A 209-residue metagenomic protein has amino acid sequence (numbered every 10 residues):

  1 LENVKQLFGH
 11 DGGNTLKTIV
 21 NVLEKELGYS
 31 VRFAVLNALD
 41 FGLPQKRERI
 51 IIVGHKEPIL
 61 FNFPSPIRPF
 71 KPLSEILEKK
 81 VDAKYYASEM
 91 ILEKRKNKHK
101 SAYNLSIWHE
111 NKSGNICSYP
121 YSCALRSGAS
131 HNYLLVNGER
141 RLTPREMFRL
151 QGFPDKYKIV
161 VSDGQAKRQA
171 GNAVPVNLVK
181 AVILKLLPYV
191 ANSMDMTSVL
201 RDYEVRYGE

Functional and structural regions predicted by a protein language model:
L1-S30: A mobile, often basic/glycine-rich helix-loop segment that functions as the active-site lid/recognition loop
V22-E26, F33-V35, D40, Q45-E209: S-adenosyl-L-methionine-dependent DNA methyltransferase catalytic core
